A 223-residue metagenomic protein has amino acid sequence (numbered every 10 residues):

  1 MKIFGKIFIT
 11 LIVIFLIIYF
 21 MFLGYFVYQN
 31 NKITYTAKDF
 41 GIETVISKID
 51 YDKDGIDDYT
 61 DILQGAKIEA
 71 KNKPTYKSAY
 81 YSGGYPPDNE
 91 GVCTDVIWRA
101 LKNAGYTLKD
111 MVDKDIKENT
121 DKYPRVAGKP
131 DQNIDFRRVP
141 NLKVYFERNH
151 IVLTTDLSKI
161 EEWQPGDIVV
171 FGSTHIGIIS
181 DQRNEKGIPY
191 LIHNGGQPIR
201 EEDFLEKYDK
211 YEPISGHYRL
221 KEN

Functional and structural regions predicted by a protein language model:
M1-Y19, L23-G24: N-terminal Sec-pathway targeting helices
Y25-Y145: N-terminal capping segments
I56, K117-Q197: ...with weaker cross-activation on analogous glycine-rich loops/strands in unrelated enzymes
K71, L101-K102, Q182, G196 (+1 more regions): Residue-level marker of positions within ordered structural domains that often coincide with functionally constrained
N103-L108, R183-E185, D209: Bacterial peptidoglycan biogenesis and beta-lactam-recognition machinery
G187-N223: Low-complexity, Gly/Ser/Thr/Pro-rich intrinsically disordered linker/tail segments
